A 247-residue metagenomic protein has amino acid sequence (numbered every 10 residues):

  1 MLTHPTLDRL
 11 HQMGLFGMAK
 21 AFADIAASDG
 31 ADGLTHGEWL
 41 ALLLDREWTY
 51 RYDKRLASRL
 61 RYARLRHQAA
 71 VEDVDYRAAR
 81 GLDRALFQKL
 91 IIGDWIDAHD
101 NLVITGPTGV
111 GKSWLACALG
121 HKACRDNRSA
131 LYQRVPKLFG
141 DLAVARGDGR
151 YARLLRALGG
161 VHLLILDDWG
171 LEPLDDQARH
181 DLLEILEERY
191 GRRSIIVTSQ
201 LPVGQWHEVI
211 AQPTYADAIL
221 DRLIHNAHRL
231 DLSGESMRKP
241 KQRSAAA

Functional and structural regions predicted by a protein language model:
H4-L7: Extended, charged alpha-helical coiled-coil/arm scaffolds that mediate oligomerization and mechanical coupling in large
H11, L15-H67: Interdomain "pre-motor" coupling segment immediately N-terminal to P-loop NTPase/helicase cores
L15-M18, W48-T49, W95, L163 (+2 more regions): Generic structural signal for secondary-structure transition and capping sites
F22, R128, Q133, K137-V161 (+1 more regions): Replace "adjacent to P-loop NTPase cores in ATP/GTP-dependent enzymes" with "adjacent to NTP-binding cores
L42, R46, A118-K122, E188 (+1 more regions): Short, residue-level hotspots on alpha-helical faces of the histone-fold and other alpha-helical interaction modules
Y62-D94: Pre-Walker A segment
L82-G160, H207: Conserved P-loop
